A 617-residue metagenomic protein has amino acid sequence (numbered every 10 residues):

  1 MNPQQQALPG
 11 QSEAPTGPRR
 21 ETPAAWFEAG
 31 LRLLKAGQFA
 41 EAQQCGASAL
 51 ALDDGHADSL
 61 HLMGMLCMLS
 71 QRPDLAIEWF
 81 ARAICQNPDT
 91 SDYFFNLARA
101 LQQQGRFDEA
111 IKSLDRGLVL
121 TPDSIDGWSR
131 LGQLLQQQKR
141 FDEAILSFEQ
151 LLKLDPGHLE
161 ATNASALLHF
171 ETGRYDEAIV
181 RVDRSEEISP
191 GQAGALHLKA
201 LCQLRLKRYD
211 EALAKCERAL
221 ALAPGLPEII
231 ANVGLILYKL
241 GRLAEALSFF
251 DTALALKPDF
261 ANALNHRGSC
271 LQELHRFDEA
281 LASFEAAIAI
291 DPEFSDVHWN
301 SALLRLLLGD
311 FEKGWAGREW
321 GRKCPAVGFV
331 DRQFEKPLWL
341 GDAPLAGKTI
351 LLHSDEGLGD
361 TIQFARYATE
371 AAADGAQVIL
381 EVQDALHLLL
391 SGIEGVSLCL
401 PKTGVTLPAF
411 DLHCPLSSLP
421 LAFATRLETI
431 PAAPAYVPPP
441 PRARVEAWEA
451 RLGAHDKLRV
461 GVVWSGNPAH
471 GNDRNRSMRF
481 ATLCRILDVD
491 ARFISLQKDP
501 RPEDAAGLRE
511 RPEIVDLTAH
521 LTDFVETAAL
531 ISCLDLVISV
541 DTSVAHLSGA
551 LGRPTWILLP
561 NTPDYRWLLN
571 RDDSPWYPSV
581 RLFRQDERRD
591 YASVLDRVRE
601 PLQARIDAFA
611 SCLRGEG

Functional and structural regions predicted by a protein language model:
M1-L536, D541-G617: Alpha-helical solenoid repeat scaffolds of the TPR/TPR-like class and their adjacent stem/linker regions that mediate
